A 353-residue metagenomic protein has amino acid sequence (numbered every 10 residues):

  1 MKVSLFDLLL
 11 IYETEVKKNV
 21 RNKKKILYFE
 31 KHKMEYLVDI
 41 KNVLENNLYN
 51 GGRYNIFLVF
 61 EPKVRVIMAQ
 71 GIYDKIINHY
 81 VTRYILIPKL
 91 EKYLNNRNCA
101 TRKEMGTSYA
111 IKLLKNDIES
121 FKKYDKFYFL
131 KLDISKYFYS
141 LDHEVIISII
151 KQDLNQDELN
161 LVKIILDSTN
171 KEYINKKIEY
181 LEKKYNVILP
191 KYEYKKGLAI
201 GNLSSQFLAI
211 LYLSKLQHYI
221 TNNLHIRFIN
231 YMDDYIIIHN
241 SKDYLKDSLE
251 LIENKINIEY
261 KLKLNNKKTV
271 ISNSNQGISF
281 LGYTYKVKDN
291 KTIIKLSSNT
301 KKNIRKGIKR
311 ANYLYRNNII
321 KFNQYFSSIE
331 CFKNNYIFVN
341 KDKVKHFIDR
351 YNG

Functional and structural regions predicted by a protein language model:
M1-D39, V43: Non-catalytic, polymerase-adjacent accessory regions of viral genome-replication enzymes
N19-K23, L27, G52-I76, Y93-M105 (+1 more regions): Short, conserved non-catalytic motifs in the polymerase core
G52-Y54, I229-D233, N266-K268: Short Gly/Ser/Thr- and Asp/Glu-enriched loop/turn motifs at secondary-structure junctions
Q70-G71, K75-H79, Y185-K195, H218 (+2 more regions): Right-hand nucleic-acid polymerase module
Y84-D142: Active-site-proximal segment of RNA-dependent polymerases
D117, K122-M232, I236-L251, I329: Conserved polymerase palm-domain catalytic core
E253-L262: A common structural junction motif
